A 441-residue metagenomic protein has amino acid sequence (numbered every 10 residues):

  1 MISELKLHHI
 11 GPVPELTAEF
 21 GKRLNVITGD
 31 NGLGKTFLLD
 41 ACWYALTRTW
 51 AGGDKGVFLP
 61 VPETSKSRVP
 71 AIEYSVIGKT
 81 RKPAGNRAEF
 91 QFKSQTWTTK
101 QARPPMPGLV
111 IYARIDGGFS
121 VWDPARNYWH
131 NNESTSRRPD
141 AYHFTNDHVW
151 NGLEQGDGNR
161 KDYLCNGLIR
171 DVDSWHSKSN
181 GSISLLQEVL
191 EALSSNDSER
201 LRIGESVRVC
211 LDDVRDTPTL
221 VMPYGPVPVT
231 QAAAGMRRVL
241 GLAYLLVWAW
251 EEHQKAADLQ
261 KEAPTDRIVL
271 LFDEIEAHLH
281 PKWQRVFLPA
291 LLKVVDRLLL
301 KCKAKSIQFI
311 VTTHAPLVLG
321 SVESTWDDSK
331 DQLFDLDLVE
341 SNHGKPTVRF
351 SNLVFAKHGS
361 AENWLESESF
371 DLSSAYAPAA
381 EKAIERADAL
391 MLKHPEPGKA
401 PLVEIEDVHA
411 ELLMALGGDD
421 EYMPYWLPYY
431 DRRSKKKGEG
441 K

Functional and structural regions predicted by a protein language model:
M1-G52, D216-W364, E368: Switch/communication elements of ASCE P-loop NTPase nucleotide-binding domains
M1-K161, S174-S182, E188-A192, K305 (+2 more regions): P-loop NTPase switch/coupling surface
A41, L185-L193, A290, W364 (+1 more regions): Amphipathic alpha-helical segments that form well-ordered structural scaffolds and often line/cohere around active
V57-V61, K255-D266, A379-R386: Short alpha-helical "patches" and their helix-cap loops
E63-R68, V209-R215, V339-G344: Short, ordered beta-strand-loop transition motifs
A102, L292-K305, L317-K441: RecA-like P-loop NTPase motor core
D116-F119, N196, V339-N342: Short loop/turn segments at secondary-structure transitions that flank enzyme active sites
D140-V269: Extended helical coiled-coil dimerization/tether regions that scaffold and oligomerize large DNA-maintenance assemblies
